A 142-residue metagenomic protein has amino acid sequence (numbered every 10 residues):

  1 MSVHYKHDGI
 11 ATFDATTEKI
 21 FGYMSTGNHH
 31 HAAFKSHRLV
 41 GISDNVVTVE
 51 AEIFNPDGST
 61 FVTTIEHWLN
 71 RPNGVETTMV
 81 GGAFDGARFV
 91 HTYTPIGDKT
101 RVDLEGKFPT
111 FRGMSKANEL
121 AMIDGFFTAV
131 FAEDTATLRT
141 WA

Functional and structural regions predicted by a protein language model:
M1, W68-G82, K116-F127: Hydrophobic transmembrane alpha-helix bundles
M1-V46: Hydrophobic ligand-binding cavity/cleft-lining segments
G9-A11, D103-G106: Short, hydrophobic/aromatic-enriched beta-strand segments in well-ordered soluble domains
A11, Y23, A33, A51-I53 (+2 more regions): Amphipathic alpha-helical hairpins
A15, A87-R88, M114: Residues that form or flank phosphate/diphosphate-binding pockets in enzymes that use nucleotide phosphates
T16-M24, H30, V49, H67 (+3 more regions): Hydrophobic pocket/interface hotspot
H31-A33, L39-I42, F54-R101, K107-P109: Hydrophobic-ligand binding "helix-grip"
K107-A142: A conserved amphipathic terminal alpha-helix motif
